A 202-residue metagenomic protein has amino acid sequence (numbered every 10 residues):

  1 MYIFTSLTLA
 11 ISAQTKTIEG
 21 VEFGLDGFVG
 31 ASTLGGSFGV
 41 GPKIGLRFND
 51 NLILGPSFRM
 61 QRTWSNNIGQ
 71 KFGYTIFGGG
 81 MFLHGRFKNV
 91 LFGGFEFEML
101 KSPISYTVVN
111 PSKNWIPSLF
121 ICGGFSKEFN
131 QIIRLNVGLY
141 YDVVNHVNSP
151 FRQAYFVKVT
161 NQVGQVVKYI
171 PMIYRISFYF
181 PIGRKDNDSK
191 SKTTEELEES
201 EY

Functional and structural regions predicted by a protein language model:
M1-T8: Bacterial N-terminal signal peptides
T8-A10, Y140: Residues within alpha-helical transmembrane segments of multi-pass membrane proteins, especially transporters, ion
A13-T63, Y179-D186, E199-Y202: Short glycine/proline- and aromatic-enriched beta-strand/turn motifs that initiate or cap beta-hairpins
E19-F23, G36-F38, G73-F77, K113-L119 (+1 more regions): Residues that define the transmembrane beta-barrel architecture of outer-membrane proteins
G20, G69, P111, N161-Q165: Intrinsic-disorder/low-complexity loop/linker signature
D26-L34, R59-I68, E98-V108, D142-N148 (+1 more regions): Sequence/structural signature of outer-membrane beta-barrel proteins
K43-V137: Gram-negative (and chloroplast) outer-membrane scaffold detector with strong preference for beta-barrel transmembrane
I116-I121, F125-Y202: Predominantly the C-terminal beta-signal and adjacent terminal strand-loop region of outer-membrane beta-barrel
